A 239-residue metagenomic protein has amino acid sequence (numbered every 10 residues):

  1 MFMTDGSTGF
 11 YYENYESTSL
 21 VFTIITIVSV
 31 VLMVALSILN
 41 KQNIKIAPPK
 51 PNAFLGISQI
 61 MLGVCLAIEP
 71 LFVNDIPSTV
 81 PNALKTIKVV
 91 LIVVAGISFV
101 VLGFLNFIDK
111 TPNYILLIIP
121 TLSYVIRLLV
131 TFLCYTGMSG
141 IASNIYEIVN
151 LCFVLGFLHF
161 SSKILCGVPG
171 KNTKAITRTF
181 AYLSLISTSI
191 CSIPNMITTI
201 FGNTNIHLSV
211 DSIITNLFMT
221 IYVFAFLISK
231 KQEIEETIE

Functional and structural regions predicted by a protein language model:
M1-F2, T23-I24, V30-V34, N144-E239: C-terminal transmembrane-bundle signature of multipass membrane proteins, characterized by strong activation on
M1-T86: N-terminal topogenic module of multi-pass integral membrane proteins
F2-F10, I68-T79, L128-G140, S192-N203: Juxtamembrane "helix-exit" motif on the non-cytosolic side of transmembrane helices
Y12-T23, V80-L91, P112-L117, F132-C152 (+1 more regions): Transmembrane alpha-helix entry/boundary detector in multi-pass membrane proteins
I27-K45, I97-N106, L155-I164: Canonical alpha-helical transmembrane segments
K41-K45, N74-S78, F107-I108, Y135-T136 (+3 more regions): Transmembrane helix-loop junctions in multipass membrane proteins, especially transporters and channels
Q42-P51, F104-I115, L165-A175: Membrane-interface helix-boundary motifs at transmembrane edges
L55-L71, I87-V101, I115-T131, E147-L158 (+1 more regions): Alpha-helical transmembrane segments of multi-pass integral membrane proteins
